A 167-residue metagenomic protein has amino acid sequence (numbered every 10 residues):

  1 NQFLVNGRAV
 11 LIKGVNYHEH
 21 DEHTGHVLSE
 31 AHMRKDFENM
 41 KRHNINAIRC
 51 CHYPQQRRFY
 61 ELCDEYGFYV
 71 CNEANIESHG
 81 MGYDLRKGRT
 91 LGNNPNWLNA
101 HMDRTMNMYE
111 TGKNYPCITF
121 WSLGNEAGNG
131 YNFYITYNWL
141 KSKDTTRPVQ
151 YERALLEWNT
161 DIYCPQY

Functional and structural regions predicted by a protein language model:
N1-R42, E61: N-terminal carbohydrate-binding accessory modules
F37-M40, A47-Y167: Substrate-binding/catalytic cleft of secreted carbohydrate-active enzymes, primarily glycoside hydrolases
